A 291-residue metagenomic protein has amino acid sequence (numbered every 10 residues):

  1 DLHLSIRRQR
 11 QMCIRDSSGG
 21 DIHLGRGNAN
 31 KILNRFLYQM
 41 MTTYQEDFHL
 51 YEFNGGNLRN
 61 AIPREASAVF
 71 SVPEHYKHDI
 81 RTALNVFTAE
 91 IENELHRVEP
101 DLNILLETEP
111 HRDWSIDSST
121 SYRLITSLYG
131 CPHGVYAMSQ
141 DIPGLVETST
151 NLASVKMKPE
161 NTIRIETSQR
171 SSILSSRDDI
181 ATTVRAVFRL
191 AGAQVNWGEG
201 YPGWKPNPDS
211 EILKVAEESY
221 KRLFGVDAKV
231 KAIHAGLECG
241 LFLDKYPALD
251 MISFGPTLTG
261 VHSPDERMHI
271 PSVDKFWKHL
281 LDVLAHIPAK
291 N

Functional and structural regions predicted by a protein language model:
D1-R10, I14: Single conserved hydrophobic/aromatic residue that forms the stacking wall/gate of nucleotide- or nucleobase-binding
H23-A29, R59-G134, M138: A conserved active-site cap/scaffold subdomain adjacent to cofactor or substrate pockets
G25-Y44, Y76-K77, T120-Y129, A137-Q140 (+4 more regions): His/Asp/Glu-rich mid-to-C-terminal helical/loop segments that flank catalytic regions of hydrolases
M41-N60, E90-E109, A137-L145, A191-E199 (+2 more regions): Flexible, glycine/charged-enriched surface loops at secondary-structure junctions
Y51-R59, P63-E65, N151-P159: Glycine/acidic-rich beta-strand-loop module
G56, V69, N103-W114, A153 (+3 more regions): A short beta-alpha structural unit
S127-G130, G134-G198, G203-K205: Non-catalytic terminal/interface segments that mediate subunit docking, oligomerization, and allosteric communication
Q140, E147-I163, E217-L284: Zn-dependent metallopeptidase/amidohydrolase metal-coordination segment
